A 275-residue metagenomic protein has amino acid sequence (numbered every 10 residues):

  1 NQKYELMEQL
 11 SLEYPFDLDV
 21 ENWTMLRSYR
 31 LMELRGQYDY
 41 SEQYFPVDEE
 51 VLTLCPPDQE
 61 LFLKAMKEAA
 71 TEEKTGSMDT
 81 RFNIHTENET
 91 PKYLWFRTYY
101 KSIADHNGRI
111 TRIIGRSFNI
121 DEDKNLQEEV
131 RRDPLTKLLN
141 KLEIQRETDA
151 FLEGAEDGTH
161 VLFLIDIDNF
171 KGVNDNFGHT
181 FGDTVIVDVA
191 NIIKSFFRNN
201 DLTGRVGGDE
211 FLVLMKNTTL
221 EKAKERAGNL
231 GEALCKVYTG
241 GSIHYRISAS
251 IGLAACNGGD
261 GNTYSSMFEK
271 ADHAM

Functional and structural regions predicted by a protein language model:
Q2-V51: PAS-family sensory domain signal
Q9-E13, E122-K141: Amphipathic HAMP/coiled-coil signal-transducing linker helices that couple sensory inputs to cytosolic output domains
Y38-E42, E50-L61, K67-T75: PAS/GAF/H-NOX family sensory domains and closely associated sensor/linker modules
I84-N88, T98-H106, R116, N217 (+1 more regions): PAS-family sensory domains and close relatives that share small-molecule sensor folds
H106, D123, K224, G228 (+2 more regions): Catalytic-core segments of nucleotide cyclases and related cyclic-nucleotide turnover enzymes
G108-I120: PAS-family sensory domains
E128-R132, L139-V161, D168-R198, G204-G208 (+3 more regions): Conserved long alpha-helical elements within nucleotide-processing catalytic cores of c-di-GMP signaling and class III
R205, L234-S250: Catalytic core regions of nucleotide second-messenger enzymes
